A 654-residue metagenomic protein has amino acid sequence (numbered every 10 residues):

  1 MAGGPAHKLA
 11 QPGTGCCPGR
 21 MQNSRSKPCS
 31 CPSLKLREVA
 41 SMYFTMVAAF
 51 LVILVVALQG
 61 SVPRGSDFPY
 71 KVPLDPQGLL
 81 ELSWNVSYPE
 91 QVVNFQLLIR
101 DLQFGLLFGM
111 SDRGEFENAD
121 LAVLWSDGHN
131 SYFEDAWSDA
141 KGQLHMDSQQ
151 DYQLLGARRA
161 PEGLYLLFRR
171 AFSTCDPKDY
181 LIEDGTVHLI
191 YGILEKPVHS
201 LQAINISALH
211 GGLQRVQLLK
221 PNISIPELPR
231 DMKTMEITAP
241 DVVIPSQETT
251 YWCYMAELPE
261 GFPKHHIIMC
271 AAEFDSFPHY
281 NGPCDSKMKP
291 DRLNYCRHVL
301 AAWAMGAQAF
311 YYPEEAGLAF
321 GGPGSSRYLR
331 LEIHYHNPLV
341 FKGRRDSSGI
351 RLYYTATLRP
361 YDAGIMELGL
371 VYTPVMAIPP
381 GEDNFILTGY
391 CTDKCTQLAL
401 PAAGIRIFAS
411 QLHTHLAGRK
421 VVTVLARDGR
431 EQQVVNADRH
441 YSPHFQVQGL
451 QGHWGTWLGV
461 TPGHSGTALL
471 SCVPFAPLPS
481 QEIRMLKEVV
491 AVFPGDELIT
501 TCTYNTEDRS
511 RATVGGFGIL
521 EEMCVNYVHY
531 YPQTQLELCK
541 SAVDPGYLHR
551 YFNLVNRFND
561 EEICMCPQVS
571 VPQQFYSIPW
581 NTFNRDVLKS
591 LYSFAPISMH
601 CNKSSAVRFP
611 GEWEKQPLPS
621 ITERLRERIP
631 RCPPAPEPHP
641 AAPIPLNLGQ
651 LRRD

Functional and structural regions predicted by a protein language model:
M1-L54: Classical eukaryotic N-terminal signal peptides for Sec-dependent ER targeting/secretion, especially the positively
A49-D231, Y280-Y311, C524, P567 (+5 more regions): Extracellular-facing/secreted segment signature in eukaryotic proteins
V72-G78, K220-S276, L339-A417, V514-I578 (+4 more regions): Solvent-exposed, flexible loop/coil segments flanking beta-strands in beta-rich domains
F108-G114, A272, S276-D291, T414 (+1 more regions): Extended low-complexity, serine/threonine- and proline-enriched intrinsically disordered segments
L155-A160, D179-I182, L300-S326, F341 (+3 more regions): Exposed beta-sheet edge/beta-hairpin loop segments within beta-rich domains
Y165, I267-M269, L318-Y335, T456 (+2 more regions): Noncatalytic modules at the cell exterior or secretory-pathway interfaces, chiefly beta-strand-rich lectin/adhesion
T174-D176, H336-V340, T503-A512: Short acidic/polar inter-strand loop motif in beta-rich domains
A403-W454, P462, L469-Y531, G546-H549 (+2 more regions): Extended, compositionally biased non-globular segments
